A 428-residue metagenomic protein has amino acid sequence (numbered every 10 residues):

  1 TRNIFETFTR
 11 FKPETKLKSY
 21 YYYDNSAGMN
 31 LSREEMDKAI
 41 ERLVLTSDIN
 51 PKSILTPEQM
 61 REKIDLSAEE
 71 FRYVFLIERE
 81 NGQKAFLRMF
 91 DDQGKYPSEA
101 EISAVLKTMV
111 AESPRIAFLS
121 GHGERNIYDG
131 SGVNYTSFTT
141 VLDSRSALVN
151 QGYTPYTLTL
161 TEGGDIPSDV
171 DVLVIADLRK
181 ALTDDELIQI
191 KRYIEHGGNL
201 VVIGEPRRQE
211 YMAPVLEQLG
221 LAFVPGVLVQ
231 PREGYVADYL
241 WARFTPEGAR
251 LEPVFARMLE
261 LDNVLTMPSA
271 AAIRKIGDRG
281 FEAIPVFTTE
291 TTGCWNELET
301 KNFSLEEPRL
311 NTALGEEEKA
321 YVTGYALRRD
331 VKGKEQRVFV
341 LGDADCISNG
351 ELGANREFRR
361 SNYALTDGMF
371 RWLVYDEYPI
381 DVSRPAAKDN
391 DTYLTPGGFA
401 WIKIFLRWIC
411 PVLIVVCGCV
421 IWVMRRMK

Functional and structural regions predicted by a protein language model:
T1-A104, E112-R115, L119-G163, D177-L178 (+1 more regions): Juxtamembrane extramembrane loops of integral membrane proteins
N3, T183, T395-P396: Ser/Thr-centered flexible coil motifs
A27-E35, W241-R243, T392-F399, K428: Alpha-helix boundary/capping detector
R115, T154, Y375-V382, I414: Intrinsically disordered or highly flexible coil/loop and linker segments, enriched in small and charged/polar residues
T136-Y378: Acidic, S/T/G-rich, low-cysteine, solvent-exposed domains in lumenal/extracellular/periplasmic regions of secretory
K275, N390-K428: C-terminal signal-anchor/stop-transfer transmembrane helix together with its immediate cytosolic, Lys/Arg-enriched
F370-G397: Juxtamembrane amphipathic/hinge helix adjacent to a transmembrane helix
